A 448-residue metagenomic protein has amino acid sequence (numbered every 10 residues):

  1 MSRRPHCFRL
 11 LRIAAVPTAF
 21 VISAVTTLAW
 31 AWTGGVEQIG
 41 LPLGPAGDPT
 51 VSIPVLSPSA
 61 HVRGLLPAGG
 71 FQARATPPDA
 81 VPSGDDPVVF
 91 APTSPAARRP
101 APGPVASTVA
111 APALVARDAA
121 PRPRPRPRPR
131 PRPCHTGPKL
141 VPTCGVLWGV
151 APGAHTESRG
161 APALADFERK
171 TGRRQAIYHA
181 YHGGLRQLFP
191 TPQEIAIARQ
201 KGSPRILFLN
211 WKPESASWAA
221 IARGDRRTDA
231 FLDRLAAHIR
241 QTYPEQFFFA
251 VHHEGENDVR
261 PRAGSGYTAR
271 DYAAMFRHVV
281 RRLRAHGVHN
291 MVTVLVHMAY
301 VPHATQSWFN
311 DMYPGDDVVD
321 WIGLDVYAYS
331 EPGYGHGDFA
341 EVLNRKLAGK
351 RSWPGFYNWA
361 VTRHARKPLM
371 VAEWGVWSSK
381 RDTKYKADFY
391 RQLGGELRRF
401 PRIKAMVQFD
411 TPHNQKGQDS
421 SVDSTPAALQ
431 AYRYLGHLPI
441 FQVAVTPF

Functional and structural regions predicted by a protein language model:
C7-T33: Secretory targeting and sorting signals
W30-P58, G64-G70, G84, V89-A91 (+2 more regions): Boundary/entry segment of secreted carbohydrate-active catalytic domains
L147-T242, Y385, F389-I403, F409-I440: N-terminal carbohydrate-binding/catalytic regions of secreted carbohydrate-active enzymes
P152, L283-S307, A365-S379, A405-T411: Aromatic-lined carbohydrate-recognition surfaces of secreted/lumenal glycan-active proteins
R174-G183, L209-P213, F309-L347, F409-T411: Aromatic- and acid-rich polysaccharide-binding/catalytic face of secreted or lumenal carbohydrate-active enzymes
T191-K212, Y327, E331-W377: Glycoside hydrolase catalytic-domain groove-lining segments
R223-F248, T268-H286, F309-P314, E396-R398: An active-site-proximal structural segment forming one wall of the substrate-binding cleft that immediately precedes
L235-A269, T293-H297, M406: Active-site groove signature of glycoside hydrolases
